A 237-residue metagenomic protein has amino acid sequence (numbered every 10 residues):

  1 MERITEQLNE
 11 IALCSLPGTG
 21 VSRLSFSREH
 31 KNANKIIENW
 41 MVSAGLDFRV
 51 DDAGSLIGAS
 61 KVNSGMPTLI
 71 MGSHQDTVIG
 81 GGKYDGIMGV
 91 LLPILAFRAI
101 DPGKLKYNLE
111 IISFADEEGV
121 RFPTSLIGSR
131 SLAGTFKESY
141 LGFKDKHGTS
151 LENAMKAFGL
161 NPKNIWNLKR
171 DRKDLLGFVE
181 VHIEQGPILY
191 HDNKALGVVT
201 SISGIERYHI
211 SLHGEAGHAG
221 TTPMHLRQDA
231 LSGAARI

Functional and structural regions predicted by a protein language model:
M1-R28, A115, Y140, K163: N-terminal capping segment at the start of a domain
L16-K61: A non-catalytic alpha/beta surface segment that caps or lines the substrate-entry region of metallo-dependent hydrolase
A44, L56-D85, P93: Catalytic-core environment of secreted peptidases
L69-H74, N108-F114, S211-H213: Glycine- and acidic-rich phosphate- and metal-coordinating loops
I94-D101, R236: Short glycine/serine- and small hydrophobic-enriched flexible loop segments
D101-V120: Short helix-loop-beta-strand segments that form the rim/entrance of peptidase-like active sites
D116-E117, R121-I237: Midchain, well-structured core segments that form catalytic/ion-binding scaffolds
